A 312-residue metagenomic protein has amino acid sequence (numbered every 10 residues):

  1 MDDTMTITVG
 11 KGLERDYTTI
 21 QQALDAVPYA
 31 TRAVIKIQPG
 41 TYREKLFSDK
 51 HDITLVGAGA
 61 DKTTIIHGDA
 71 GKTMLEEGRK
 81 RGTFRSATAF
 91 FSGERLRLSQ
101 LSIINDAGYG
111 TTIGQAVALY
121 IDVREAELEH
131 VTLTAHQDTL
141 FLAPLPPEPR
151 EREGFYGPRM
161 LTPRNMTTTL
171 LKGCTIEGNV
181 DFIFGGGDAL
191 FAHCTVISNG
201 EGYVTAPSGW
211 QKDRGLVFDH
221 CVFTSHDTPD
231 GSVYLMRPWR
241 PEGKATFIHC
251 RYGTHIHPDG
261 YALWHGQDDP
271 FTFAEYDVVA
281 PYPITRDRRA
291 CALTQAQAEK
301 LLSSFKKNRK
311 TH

Functional and structural regions predicted by a protein language model:
D2-H312: Sequence-level preference for short, compositionally simple segments enriched in small aliphatic or small polar residues
